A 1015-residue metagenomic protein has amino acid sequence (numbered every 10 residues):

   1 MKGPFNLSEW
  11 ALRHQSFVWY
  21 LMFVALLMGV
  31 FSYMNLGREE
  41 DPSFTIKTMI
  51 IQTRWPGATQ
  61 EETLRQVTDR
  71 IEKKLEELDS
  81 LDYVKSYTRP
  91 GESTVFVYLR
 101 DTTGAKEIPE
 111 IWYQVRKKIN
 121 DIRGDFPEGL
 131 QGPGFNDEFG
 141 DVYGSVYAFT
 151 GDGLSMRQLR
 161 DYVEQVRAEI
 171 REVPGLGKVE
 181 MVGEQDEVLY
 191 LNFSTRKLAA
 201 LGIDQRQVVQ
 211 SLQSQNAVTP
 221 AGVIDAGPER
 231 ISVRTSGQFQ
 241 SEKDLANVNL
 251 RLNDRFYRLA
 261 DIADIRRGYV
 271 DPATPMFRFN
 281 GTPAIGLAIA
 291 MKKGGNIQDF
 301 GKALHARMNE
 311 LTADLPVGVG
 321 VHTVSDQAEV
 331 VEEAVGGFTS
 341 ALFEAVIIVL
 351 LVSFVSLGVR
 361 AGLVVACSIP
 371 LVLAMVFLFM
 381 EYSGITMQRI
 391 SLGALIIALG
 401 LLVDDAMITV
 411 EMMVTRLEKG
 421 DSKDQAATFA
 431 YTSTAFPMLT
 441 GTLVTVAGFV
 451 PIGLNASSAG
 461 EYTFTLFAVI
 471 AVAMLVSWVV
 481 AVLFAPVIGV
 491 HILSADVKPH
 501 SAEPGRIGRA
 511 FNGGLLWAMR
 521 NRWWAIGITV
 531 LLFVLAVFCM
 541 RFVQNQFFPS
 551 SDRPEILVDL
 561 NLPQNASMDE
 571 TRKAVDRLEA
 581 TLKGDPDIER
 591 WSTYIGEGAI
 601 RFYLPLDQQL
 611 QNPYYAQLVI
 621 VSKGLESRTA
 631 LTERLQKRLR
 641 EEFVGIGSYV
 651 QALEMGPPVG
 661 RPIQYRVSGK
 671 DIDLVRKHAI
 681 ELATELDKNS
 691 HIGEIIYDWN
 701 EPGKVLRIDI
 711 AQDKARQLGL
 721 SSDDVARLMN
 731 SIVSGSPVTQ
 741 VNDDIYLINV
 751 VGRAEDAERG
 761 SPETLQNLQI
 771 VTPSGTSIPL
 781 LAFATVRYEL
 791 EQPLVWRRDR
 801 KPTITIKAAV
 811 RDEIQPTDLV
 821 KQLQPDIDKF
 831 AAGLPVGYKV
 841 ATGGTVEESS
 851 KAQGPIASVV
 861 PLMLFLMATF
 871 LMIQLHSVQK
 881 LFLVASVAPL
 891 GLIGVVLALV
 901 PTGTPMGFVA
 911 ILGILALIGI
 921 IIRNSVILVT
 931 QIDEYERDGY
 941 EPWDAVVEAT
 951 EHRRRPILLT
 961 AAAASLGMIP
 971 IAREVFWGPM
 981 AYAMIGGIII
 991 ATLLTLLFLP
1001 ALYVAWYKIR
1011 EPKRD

Functional and structural regions predicted by a protein language model:
M1-R38, T432-T434, S501-F548, E589 (+3 more regions): Signature of alpha-helical transmembrane segments and their immediate interfacial
F5-L7, E62-E138, R196-A217, Q238 (+3 more regions): Solvent-exposed, membrane-proximal periplasmic/extracellular interface segments of envelope transport and secretion
W10, Q52, R123, E169-I347 (+6 more regions): Extracytoplasmic/periplasmic membrane-proximal domains and adjacent transmembrane bundles of envelope biogenesis
S16, V24-E62, K106, N120-G129 (+7 more regions): Transmembrane helices with small-residue packing motifs
Y20, T59-Q66, T103-Q114, G144-Y147 (+21 more regions): Solvent-exposed, non-transmembrane alpha-helical starts
M28-N35, I347-V414, V472, F865-R954 (+4 more regions): Hydrophobic transmembrane alpha-helices and their membrane-interface caps in long multi-pass transport proteins
V324, V331, V335, V410 (+4 more regions): Helix-loop junctions and hydrophobic alpha-helical segments within the transmembrane domains of large membrane
L399-M413, T434-L454, E461-H500, L618 (+4 more regions): Transmembrane alpha-helices and their membrane-interface boundaries in multi-pass membrane transporters and channels
